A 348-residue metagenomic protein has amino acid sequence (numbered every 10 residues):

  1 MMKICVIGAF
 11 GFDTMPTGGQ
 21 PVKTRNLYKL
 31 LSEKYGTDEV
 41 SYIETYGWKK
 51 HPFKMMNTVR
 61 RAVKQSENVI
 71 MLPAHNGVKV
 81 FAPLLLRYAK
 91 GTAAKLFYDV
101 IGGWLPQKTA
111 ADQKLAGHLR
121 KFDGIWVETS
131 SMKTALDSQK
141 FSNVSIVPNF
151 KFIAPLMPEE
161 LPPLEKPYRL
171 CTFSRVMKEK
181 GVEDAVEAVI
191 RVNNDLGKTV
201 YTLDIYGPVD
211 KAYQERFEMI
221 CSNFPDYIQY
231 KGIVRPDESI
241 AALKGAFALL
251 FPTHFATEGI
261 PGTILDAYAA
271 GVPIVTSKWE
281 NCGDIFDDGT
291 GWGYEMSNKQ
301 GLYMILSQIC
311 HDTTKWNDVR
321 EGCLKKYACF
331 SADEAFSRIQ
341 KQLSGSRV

Functional and structural regions predicted by a protein language model:
C5-I7, L161-K180, V186-R191, L203-D204: Conserved donor-binding/catalytic core segment of Leloir-type glycosyltransferases
E44, F173, T202-E215: Glycosyltransferase donor-sugar binding loop
A74-V78, A94-A111, G124: A short, histidine- and acid-enriched strand-loop-helix "catalytic/donor-clamping" loop that lines the nucleotide-sugar
S138, I146, F150-P167: Acidic anion/phosphate-binding donor-loop and adjacent secondary structure in glycosyltransferase catalytic cores
E215-V234: Nucleotide-activated donor-binding/catalytic signature segment of Leloir-type glycosyltransferases, i.e., the conserved
K244-E258, V272: Acidic donor-binding loop of glycosyltransferase active sites
D288, W292-K299, Q308-T313: Conserved acidic donor-binding segment of nucleotide-sugar-dependent glycosyltransferases
Q308, K315-C329: A short, well-ordered alpha-helix in the C-terminal region of glycosyltransferases
